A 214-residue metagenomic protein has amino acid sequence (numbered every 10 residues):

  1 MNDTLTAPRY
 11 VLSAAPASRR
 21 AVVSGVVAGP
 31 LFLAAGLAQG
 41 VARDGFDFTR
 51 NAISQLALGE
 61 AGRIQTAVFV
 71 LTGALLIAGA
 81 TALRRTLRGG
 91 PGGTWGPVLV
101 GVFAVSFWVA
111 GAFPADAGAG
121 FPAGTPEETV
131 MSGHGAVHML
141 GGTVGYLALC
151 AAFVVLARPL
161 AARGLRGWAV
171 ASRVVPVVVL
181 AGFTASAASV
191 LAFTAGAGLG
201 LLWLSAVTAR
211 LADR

Functional and structural regions predicted by a protein language model:
N2-D3, A7-R214: Hydrophobic, aromatic-enriched alpha-helical segments typical of multi-pass transmembrane helices
